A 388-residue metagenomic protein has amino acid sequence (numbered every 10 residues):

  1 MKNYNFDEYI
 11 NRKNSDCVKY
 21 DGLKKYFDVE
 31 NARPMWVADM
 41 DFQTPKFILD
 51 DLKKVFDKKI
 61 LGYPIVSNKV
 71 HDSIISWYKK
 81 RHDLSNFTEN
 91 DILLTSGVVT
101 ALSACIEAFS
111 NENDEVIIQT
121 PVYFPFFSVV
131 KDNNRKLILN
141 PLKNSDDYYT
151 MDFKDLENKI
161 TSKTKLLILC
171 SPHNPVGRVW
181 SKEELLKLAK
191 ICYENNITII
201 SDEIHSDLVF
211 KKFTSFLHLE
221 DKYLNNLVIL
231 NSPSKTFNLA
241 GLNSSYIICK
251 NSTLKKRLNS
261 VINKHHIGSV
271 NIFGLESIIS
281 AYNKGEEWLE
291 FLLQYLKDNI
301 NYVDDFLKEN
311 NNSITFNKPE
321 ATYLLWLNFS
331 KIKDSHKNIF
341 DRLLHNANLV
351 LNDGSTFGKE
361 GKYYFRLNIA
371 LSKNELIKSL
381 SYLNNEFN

Functional and structural regions predicted by a protein language model:
K2-G97, A104: N-terminal small-domain helix-loop-helix segment of the aminotransferase-like
D50-K54, D221, N225-K297, D304: Conserved core segment of the aminotransferase class I/II
L61-K190, D207-L208, K212-K222, V228: Conserved core of the PLP fold type I
N133, E194-N195, Y223, A347: Helix C-cap/helix->beta junction micro-motif
N158, S335, R342-L351, F357-N388: PLP-dependent enzyme catalytic core of the Aspartate aminotransferase-like
E203: Walker B catalytic acidic pair
I279, Q294-D304, F316-F329: Conserved glycine-rich beta-strand-loop-beta hairpin in the small C-terminal domain of fold type I
